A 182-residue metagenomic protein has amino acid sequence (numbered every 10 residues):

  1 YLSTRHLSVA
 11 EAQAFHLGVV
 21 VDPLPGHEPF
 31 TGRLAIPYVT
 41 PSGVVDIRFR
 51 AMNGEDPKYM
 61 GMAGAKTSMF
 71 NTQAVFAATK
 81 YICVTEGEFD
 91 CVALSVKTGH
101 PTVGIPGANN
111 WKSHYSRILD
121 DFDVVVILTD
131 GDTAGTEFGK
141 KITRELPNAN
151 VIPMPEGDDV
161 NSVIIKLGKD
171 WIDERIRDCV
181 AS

Functional and structural regions predicted by a protein language model:
Y1-A35, V39-P41, F76-A77, R177-S182: TOPRIM metal-binding catalytic domain and adjacent DNA-binding surface shared by DnaG-type primases
L2, S42, I127, V160: A residue-level signal for conserved active-site and pocket-lining positions in enzyme catalytic cores
D22-V124, F138-G139: Phosphate-handling DNA/RNA-contact segment within nucleic-acid enzymes
V84, F122-A134, P153: Acidic beta-strand-to-loop metal/phosphate-binding motif
I105-W111, D130-T133, M154-G157: Short, acidic/turn-prone active-site loops that include or flank metal/cofactor- and phosphate-binding residues
E137-G139, G157-K166: RNase H-like two-metal-ion nuclease catalytic core shared by retroviral integrases and related mobile-element nucleases
E137-P147: Short, aromatic/basic amphipathic alpha-helical patches
I165-S182: Metal-dependent DNA phosphodiester-chemistry modules and their immediately adjacent helices/loops in DNA-processing
